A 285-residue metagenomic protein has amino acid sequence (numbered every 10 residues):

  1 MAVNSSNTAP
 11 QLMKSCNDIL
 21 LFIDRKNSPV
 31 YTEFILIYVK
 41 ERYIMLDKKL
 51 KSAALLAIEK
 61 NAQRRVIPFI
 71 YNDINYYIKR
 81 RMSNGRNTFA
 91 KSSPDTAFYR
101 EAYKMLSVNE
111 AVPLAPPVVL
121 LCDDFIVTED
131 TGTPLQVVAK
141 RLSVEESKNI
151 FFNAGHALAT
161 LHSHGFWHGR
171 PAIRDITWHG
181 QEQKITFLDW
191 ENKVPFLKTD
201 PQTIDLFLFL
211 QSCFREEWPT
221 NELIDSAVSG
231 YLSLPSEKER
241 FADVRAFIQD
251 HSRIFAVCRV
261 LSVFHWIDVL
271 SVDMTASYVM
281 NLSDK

Functional and structural regions predicted by a protein language model:
Y31, V39-A54: Juxta-kinase regulatory segment immediately upstream of eukaryotic protein kinase catalytic domains
A62-A97: ATP-binding glycine-rich loop module of kinase domains
S93-V108: The N-lobe alphaC helix and its flanking beta3-alphaC-beta4 segment of protein kinase-like domains, centered on
S107, A111-V112, V138-R174, L206: Conserved kinase catalytic-core helix
P116-F151: Conserved structural core of kinase catalytic domains
D175-F187: Conserved protein kinase catalytic/activation segment
T186, E191-D284: C-lobe/activation-segment region of protein kinase-like
